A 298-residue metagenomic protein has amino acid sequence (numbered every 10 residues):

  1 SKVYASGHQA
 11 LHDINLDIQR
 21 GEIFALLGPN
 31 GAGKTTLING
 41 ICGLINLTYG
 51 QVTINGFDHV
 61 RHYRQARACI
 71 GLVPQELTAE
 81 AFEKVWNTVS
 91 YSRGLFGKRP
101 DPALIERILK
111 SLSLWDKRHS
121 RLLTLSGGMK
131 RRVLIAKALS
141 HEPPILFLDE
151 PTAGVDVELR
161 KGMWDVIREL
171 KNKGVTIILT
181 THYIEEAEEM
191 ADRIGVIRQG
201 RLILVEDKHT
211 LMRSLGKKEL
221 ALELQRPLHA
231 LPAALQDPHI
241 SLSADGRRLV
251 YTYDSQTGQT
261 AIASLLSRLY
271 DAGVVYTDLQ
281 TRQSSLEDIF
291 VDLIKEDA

Functional and structural regions predicted by a protein language model:
G50-D58, Q65-A66: Conserved ABC transporter NBD signature motif
S90, G94-K117: Conserved ABC ATPase "signature" region
R121-L125: Conserved ABC ATPase signature
E142: Conserved catalytic motifs of ABC-family nucleotide-binding domains
L146-D149: Catalytic Walker B motif of ABC-type/P-loop ATPase nucleotide-binding domains
W164-Y253: ABC transporter nucleotide-binding domain
